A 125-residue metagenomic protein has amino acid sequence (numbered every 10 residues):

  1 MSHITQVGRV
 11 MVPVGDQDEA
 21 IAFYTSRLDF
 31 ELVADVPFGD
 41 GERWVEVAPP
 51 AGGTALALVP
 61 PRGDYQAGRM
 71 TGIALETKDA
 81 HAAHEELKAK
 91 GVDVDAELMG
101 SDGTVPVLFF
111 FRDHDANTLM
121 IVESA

Functional and structural regions predicted by a protein language model:
S2, M11-T54: Core segments of cupin and vicinal oxygen chelate
S2-H3, R9-V12, V33-V36, R43 (+2 more regions): Vicinal oxygen chelate
D16-Q17, T77-H81: Helix N-cap motif at beta-to-alpha junctions
F23, H81-E86: Short amphipathic alpha-helices within nucleic acid-binding modules
V36-F38, P50, G63-D64, M99-S101: Short polar/acidic secondary-structure junctions
P50-T54, D64-Q66, A80-A82: Short, charged/polar surface micro-motifs in flexible loops or helix N-caps
A51-L56, A116-L119: Short, charged/polar, Gly/Pro-enriched secondary-structure boundary elements
